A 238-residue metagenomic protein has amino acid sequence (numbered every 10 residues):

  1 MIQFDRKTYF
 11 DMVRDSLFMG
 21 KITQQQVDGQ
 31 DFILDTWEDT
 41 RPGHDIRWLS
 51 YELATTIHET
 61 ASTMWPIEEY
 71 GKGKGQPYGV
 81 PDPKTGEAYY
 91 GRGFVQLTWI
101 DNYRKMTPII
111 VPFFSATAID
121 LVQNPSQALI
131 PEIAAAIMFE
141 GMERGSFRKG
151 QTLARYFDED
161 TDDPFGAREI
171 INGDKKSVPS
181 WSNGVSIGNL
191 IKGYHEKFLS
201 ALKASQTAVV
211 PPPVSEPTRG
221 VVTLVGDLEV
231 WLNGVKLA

Functional and structural regions predicted by a protein language model:
M1-D35, D39, H44, W48 (+3 more regions): Extracellular cell-wall/glycan-interacting regions and their flexible linkers
I2-F32, W48-M142: Peptidoglycan-targeting cell-wall enzymes and recognition modules
D39-H44, D120-L129, T152-D163: Short, mixed-charge amphipathic alpha-helical segments
T40, H58-E69, F147-K149, K175-W181: Secretory-pathway/luminal and periplasmic proteins that interact with or process carbohydrate-rich
T56-E59, T152-P179: Acidic helix/loop microenvironments that form the catalytic cleft of cell-wall polysaccharide enzymes
T85-Y89, T161, V222: A general structural signal for short secondary-structure junctions and capping/turn motifs
A135-E159: GST-like fold's C-terminal all-alpha helical module
M142-K149, N172-K175, L202, Q206: Short leucine-rich amphipathic alpha-helical surface patches
